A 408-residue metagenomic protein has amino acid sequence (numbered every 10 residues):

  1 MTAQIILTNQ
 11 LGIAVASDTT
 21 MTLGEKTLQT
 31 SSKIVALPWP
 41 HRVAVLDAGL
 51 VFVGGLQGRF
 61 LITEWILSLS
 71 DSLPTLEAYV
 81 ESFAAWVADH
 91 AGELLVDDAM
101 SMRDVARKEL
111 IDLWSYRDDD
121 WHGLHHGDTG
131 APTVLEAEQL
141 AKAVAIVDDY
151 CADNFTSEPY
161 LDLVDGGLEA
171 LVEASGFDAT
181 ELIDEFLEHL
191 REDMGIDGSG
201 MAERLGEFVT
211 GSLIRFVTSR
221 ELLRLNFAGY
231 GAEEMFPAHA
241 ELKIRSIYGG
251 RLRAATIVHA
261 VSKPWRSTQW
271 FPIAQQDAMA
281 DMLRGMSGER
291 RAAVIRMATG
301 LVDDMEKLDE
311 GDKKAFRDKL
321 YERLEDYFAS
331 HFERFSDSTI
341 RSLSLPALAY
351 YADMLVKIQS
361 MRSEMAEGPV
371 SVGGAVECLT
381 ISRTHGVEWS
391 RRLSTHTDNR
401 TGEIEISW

Functional and structural regions predicted by a protein language model:
M1-W408: N-terminal nucleophile
